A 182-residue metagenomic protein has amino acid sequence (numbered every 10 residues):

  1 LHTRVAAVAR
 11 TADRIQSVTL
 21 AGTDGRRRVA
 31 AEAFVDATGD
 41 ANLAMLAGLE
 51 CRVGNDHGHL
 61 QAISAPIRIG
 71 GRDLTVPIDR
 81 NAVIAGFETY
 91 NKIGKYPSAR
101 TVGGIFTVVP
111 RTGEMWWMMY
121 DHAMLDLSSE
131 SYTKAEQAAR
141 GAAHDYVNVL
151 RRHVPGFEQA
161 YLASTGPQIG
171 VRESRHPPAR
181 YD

Functional and structural regions predicted by a protein language model:
L1-Q16: A conserved short coil-to-beta-strand element within the FAD-binding core of flavoproteins
H2, A21-A33, A37-D182: Flavin (FAD/FMN)-binding glycine-rich loop and adjacent Rossmann-like elements that form
